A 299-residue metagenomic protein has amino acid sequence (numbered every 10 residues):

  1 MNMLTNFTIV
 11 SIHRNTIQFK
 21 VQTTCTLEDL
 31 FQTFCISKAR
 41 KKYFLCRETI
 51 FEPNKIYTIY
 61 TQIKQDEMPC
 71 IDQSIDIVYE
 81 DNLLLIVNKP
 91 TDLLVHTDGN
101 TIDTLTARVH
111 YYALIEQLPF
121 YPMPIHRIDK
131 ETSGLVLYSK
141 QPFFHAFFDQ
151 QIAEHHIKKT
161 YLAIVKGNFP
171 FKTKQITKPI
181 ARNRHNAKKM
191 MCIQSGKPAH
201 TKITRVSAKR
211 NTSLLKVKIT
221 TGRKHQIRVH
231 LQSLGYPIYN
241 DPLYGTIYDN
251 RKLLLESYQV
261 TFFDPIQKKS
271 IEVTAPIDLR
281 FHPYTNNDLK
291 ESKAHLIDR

Functional and structural regions predicted by a protein language model:
M1-R299: RNA pseudouridine synthases
